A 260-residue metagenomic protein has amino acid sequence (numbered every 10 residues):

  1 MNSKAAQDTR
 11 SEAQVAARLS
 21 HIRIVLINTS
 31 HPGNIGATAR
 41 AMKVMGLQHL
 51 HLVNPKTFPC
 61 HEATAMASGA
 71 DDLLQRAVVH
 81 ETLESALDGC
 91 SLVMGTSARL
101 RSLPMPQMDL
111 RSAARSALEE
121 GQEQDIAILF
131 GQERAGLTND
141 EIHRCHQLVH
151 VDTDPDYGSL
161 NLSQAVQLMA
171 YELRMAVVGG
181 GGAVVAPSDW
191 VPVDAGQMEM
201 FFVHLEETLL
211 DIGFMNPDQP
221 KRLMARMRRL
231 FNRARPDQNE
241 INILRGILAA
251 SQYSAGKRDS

Functional and structural regions predicted by a protein language model:
M1-S260: Post-transcriptional modification and biogenesis factors for structured RNAs of the translation apparatus
